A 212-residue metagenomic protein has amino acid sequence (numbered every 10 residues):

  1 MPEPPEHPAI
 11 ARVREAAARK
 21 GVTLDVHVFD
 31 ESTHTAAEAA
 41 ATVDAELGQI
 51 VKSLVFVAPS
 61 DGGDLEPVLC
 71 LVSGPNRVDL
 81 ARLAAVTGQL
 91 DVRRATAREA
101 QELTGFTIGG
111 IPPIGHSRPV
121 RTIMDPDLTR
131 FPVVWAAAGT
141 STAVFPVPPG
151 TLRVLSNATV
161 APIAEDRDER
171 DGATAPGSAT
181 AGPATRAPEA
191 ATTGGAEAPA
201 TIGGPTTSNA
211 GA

Functional and structural regions predicted by a protein language model:
M1-A212: Extended, low-hydrophobicity, polar/charged segments
